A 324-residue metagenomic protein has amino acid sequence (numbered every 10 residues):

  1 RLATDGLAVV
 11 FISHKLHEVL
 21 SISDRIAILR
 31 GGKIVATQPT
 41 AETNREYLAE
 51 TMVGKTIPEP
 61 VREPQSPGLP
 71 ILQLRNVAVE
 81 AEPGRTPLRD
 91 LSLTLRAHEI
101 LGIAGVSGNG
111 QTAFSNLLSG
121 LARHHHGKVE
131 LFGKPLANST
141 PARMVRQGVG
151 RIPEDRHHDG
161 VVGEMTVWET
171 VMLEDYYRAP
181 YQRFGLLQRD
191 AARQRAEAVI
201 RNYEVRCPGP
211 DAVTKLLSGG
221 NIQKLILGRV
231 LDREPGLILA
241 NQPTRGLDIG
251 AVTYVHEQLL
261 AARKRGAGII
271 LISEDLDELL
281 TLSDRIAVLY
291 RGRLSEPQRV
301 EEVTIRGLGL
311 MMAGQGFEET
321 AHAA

Functional and structural regions predicted by a protein language model:
R1-A324: Glycine-rich phosphate-binding loops of nucleotide-dependent enzymes
